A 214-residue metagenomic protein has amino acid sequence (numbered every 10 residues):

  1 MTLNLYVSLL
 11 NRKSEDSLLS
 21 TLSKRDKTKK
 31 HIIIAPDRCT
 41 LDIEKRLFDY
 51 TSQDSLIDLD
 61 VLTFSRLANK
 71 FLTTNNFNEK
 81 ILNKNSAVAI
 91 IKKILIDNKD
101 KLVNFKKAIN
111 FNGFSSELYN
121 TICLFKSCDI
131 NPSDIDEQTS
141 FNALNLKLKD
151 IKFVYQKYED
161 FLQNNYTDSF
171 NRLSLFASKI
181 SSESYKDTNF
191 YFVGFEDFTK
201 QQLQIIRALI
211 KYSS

Functional and structural regions predicted by a protein language model:
M1, Y185-T188: A short, charged/proline- and glycine-enriched loop that marks the coil->beta-strand transition at the N-terminal
M1-F48: Glycine-rich P-loop/Walker A and Walker A-like loops and their local beta1-loop-alpha1 context in P-loop NTPases
K24-R25, E183, L209-Y212: Alpha-helix C-cap/termination motif
K27-K30, L56-L59, K186, S213-S214: Short glycine-/polar-rich loops that comprise or flank the Walker A/P-loop and associated switch/sensor motifs
R38-I43, F48-Y185, K200: Basic/charged alpha-beta structural segments of nucleotide/phosphate-handling enzymes
E196-D197: Catalytic acidic motif of RecA-like/P-loop NTPases
Q201-S214: Conserved RecA-like helicase ATPase core segment that couples NTP binding/hydrolysis to strand translocation
